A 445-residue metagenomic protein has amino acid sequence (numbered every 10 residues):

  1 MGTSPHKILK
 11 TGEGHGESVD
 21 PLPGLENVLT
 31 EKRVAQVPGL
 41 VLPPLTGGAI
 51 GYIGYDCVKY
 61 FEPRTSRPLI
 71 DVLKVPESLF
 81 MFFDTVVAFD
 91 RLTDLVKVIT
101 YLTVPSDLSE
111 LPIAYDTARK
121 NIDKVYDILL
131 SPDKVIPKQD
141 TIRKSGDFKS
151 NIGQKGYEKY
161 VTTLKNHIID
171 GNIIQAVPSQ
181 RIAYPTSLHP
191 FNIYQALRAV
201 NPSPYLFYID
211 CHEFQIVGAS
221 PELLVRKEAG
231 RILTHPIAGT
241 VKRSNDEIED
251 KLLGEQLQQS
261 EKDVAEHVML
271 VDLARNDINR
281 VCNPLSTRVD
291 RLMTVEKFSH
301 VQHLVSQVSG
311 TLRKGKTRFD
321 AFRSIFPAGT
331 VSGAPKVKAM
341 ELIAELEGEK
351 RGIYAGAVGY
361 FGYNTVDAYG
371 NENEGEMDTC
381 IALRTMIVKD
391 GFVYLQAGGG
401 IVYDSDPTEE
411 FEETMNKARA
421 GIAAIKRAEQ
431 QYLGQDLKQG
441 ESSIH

Functional and structural regions predicted by a protein language model:
M1-H445: Extended alpha-helical targeting/anchoring segments, especially N-terminal organellar/secretory targeting helices
